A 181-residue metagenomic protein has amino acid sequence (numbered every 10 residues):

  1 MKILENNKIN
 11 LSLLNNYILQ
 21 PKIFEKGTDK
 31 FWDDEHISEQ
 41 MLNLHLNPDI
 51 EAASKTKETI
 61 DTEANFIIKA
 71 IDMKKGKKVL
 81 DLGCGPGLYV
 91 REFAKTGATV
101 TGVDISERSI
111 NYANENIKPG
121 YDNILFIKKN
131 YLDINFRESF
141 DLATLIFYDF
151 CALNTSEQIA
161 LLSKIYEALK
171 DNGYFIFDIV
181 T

Functional and structural regions predicted by a protein language model:
K2-W32: N-terminal auxiliary segments of SAM/dcSAM-dependent transferases
P86-G97: Conserved SAM-binding loop of SAM-dependent methyltransferases across substrates and taxa, primarily the Class I
S106-R108: Conserved SAM/SAH-binding beta-strand->alpha-helix loop
A113-N114: Conserved SAM-binding loop
P119-L132: Conserved SAM-binding strand-loop segment of SAM-dependent methyltransferases
N135-L142: A short acidic, Gly/Pro-enriched loop at the edge of an enzyme's catalytic core that lines a small-molecule cofactor
I159-D171: A short glycine-rich, Lys/Arg-flanked "PGG" loop and its adjoining helix->strand segment in the class I
N172-I179: Conserved beta-strand signature within the Rossmann-like core of class I S-adenosyl-L-methionine
